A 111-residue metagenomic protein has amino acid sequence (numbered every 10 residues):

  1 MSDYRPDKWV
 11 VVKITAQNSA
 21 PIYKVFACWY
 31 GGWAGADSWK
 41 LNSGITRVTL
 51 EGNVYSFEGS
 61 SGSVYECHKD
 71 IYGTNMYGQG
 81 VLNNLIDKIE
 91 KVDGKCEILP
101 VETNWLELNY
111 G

Functional and structural regions predicted by a protein language model:
M1-S56, S60-G111: Cysteine-centric segments in proteins
